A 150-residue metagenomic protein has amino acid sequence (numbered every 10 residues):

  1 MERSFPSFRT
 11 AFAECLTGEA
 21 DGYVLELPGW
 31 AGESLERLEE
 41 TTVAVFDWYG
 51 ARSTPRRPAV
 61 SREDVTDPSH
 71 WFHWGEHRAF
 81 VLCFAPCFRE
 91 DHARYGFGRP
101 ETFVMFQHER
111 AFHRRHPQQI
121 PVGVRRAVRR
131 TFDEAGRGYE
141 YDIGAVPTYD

Functional and structural regions predicted by a protein language model:
M1-T66: Long acidic/polar interaction regions in large eukaryotic complex-forming proteins
C15-E19, F88, A135-D142: Short secondary-structure junctions and interdomain/linker hinges
Y23, Y49, Y95, Y139-Y141 (+1 more regions): Sequence-level detector for tyrosine residue identity
L27-W30, F84-P86, E109: An acidic- and aromatic-residue-enriched active-site/binding cleft used to recognize and process polar
G32, F88-D91, H113: Eukaryotic short linear interaction motifs
L38-E40, C87, R94-G96, P117-P121: Surface-exposed beta-strand edges and their flanking turn/coil or helix-capping segments
V60-F106: Aromatic/basic-lined ligand-recognition segments that form π-stacking hydrophobic pockets flanked by Lys/Arg to engage
P100-D150: Polybasic, proline/glycine-rich intrinsically disordered low-complexity segments
